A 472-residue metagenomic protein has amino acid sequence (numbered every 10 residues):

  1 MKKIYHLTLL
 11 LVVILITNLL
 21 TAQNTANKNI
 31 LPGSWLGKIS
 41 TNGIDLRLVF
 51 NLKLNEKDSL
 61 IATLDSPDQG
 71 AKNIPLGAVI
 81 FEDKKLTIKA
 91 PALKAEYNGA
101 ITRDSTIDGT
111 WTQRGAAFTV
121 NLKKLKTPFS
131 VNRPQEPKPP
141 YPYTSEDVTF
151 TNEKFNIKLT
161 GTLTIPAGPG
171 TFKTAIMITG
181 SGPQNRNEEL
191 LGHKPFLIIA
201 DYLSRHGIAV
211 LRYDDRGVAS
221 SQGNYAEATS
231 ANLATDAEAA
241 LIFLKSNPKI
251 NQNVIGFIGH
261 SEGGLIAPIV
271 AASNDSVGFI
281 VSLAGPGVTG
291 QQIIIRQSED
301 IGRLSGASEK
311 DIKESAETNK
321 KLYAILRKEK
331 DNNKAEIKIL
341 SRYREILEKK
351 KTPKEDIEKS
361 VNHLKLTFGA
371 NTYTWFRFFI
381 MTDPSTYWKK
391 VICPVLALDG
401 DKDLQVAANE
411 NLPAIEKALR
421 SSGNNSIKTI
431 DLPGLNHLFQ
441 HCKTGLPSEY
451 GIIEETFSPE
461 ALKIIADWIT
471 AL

Functional and structural regions predicted by a protein language model:
N24-I101, D108-T112, P142, T174 (+1 more regions): Central antiparallel beta-sheet cores of small beta-barrel/beta-sandwich binding domains
S40, T127-G170: N-terminal cap/lid segment of alpha/beta-hydrolase-fold proteins
T171-S181: Short beta-strand element of the alpha/beta-hydrolase
E189-V210: Short amphipathic alpha-helix adjacent to the substrate-entry channel of hydrolases
E227-P248: Alpha/beta-hydrolase active-site loop
K249-S261: Alpha/beta-hydrolase fold nucleophile elbow
L283-K390: Accessory cap/linker subdomain of secreted extracellular hydrolases
V391, A397-D399: Short beta-strand/loop motif that positions the catalytic acidic residue of the alpha/beta-hydrolase fold
